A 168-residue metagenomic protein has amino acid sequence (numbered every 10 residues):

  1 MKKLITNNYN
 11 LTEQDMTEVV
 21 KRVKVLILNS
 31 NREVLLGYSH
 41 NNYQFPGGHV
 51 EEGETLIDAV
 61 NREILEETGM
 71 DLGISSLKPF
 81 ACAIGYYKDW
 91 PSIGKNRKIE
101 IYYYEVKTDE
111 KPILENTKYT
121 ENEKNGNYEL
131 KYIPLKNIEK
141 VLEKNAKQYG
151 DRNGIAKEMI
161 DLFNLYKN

Functional and structural regions predicted by a protein language model:
M1-K24, L28-S30: Acidic, metal-coordinating catalytic segment for phosphate/diphosphate chemistry, firing primarily on the Nudix
N8-M16, D89-G94, K118-Y119: Short, P/G- and charge-enriched loop/turn segments at secondary-structure junctions
T17-V19, I93-E100, N122-N127: A generic structural micro-feature
N29-E67, D71: Conserved Nudix-box catalytic region and its N-terminal flanking loop in Nudix hydrolases and closely related
N29-R32, V106-P112, L135-N137: Short loop segments at secondary-structure junctions
Y43, I113-N168: Nudix hydrolase/Nudix homology domain
D71-C82: A short coil-to-beta-strand element that immediately follows conserved catalytic motifs
G85-N116, K131: Active-site-adjacent beta-strand/loop module that shapes the phosphate/pyrophosphate-binding cleft
